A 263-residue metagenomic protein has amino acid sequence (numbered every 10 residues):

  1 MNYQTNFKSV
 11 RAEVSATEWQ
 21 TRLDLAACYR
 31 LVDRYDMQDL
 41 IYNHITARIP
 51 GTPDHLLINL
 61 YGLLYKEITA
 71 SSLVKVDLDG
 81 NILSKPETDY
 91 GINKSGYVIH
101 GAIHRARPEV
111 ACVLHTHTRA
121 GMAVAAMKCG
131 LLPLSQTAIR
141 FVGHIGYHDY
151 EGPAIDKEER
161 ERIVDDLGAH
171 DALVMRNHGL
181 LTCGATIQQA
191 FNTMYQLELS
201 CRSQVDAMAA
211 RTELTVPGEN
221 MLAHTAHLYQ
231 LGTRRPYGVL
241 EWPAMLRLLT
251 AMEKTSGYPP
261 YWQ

Functional and structural regions predicted by a protein language model:
N2-W19, D24-C28, V174, L180-Q263: A conserved C-terminal secondary-structure "cap"
V14-W19, S84-N93, G146-A154: Flexible, glycine/proline-enriched loop segments at strand-loop-helix junctions that form or flank small-ligand binding
R22-L114, G121-L132, I139: An anion-binding catalytic pocket shared by soluble metabolic enzymes
A47, I103, H117, I163 (+2 more regions): Divalent metal-coordination and catalytic microenvironments
Y90, K94, Y150-A154, E158 (+2 more regions): A short glycine-/small-residue-rich loop at the edge of a beta-strand within enzyme catalytic domains
A111-L114, A169-V174, C201-S203: Short, structured loop/turn "capping" segments at alpha-beta junctions
R119-E161: Class I SAM-dependent methyltransferase SAM-binding "motif I" and its flanking Rossmann-like core
G146-T182: A contiguous binding-surface segment within folded domains or other stable secondary-structure elements
